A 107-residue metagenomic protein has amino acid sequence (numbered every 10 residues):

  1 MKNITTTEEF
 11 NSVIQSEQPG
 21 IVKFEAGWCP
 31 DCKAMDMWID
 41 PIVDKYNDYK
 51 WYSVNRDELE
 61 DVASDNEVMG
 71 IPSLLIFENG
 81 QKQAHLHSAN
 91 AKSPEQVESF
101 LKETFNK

Functional and structural regions predicted by a protein language model:
M1-G20, Q96-K107: N-terminal leader/targeting and pre-domain segments
I4-T5, F24, D40-V43, N47-D61: Thiol-based oxidoreductase modules, predominantly thioredoxin-like and allied folds used for disulfide exchange
N11, K33-A34, D65-N66, Q83 (+2 more regions): Chalcogenol-based redox active-site neighborhoods
N11-P41: Local sequence-structure signature of Cys/Sec-based thiol-disulfide redox active-site neighborhoods
P30, E58, K92: Short alpha-helical
N66-L75: Structural micro-motif
E78-K107: Non-catalytic, surface beta->alpha helical segment in thiol-disulfide oxidoreductase systems
